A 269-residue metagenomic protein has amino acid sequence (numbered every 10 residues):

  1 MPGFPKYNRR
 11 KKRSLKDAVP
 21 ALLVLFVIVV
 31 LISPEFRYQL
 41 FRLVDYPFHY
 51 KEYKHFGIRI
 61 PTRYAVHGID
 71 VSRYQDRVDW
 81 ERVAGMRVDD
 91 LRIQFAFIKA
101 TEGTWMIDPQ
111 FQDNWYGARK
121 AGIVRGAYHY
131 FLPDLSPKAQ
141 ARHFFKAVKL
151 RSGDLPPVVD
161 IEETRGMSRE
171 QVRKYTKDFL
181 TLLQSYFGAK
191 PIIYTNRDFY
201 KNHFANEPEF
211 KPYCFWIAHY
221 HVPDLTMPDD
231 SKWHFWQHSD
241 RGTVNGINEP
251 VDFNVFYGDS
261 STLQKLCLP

Functional and structural regions predicted by a protein language model:
M1-K16: N-terminal Lys/Arg-rich, disordered targeting/topogenic segments
K16-R37: Hydrophobic membrane-insertion alpha-helices, especially the h-region of bacterial N-terminal signal peptides
R42, Y46, E52-Q75, E81 (+1 more regions): Functionally critical loop-and-helix segments that line ligand-binding/catalytic clefts of soluble enzyme domains
K51-F56, P61-D79, V88, I93-L180 (+1 more regions): Substrate-binding cleft of extracellular glycoside hydrolase catalytic domains
R77-W80, Y200-N202: Short, well-ordered alpha-helical microsegments
W105, D134, Y200, D224 (+1 more regions): Flexible, glycine-rich phosphate/dinucleotide-binding loops and adjacent beta-alpha linkers at cofactor/substrate
Q140-R151, E170-L182, K201-F210, W233-P250: Short secondary-structure transition/capping segments
P156-D229: Catalytic domains of cell-wall/extracellular-matrix polysaccharide-remodeling enzymes, centered on de-N-acetylation
